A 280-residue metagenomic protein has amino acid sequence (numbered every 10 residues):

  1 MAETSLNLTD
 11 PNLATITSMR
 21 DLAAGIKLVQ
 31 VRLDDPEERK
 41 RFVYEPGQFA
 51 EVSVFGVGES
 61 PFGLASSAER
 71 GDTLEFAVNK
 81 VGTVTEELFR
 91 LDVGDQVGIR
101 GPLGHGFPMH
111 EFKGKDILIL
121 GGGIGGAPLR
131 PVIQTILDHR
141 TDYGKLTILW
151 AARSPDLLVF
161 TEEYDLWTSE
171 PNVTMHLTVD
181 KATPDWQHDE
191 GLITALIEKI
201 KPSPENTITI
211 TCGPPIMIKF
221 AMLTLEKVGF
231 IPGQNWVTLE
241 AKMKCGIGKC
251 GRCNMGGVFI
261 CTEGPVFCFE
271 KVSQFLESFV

Functional and structural regions predicted by a protein language model:
A2-D95, S154: Ferredoxin-reductase
G56-G58, G101-G106, F279: Short, charged beta-turn/beta-strand-edge "cap" motif at the junction between a beta-strand and an adjacent loop
T83-K244: FNR/FR-type flavoprotein reductase catalytic core
I216, E240-P265: Local cysteine-cluster metal-coordination motifs and their immediate loop/turn environment, predominantly Fe-S cluster
G256-V280: Non-heme iron-sulfur electron-transfer modules
